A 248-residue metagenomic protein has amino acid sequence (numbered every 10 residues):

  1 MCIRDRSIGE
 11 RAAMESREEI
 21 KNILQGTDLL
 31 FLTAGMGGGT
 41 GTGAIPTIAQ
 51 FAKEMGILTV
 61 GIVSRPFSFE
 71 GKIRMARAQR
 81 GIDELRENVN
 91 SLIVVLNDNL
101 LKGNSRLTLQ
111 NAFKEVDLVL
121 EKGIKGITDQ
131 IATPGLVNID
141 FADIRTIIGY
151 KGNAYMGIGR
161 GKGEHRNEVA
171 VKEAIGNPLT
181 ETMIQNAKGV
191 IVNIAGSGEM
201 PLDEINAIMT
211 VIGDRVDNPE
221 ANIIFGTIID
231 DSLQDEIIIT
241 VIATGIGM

Functional and structural regions predicted by a protein language model:
R4-M248: Tubulin/FtsZ superfamily GTPase core signature
